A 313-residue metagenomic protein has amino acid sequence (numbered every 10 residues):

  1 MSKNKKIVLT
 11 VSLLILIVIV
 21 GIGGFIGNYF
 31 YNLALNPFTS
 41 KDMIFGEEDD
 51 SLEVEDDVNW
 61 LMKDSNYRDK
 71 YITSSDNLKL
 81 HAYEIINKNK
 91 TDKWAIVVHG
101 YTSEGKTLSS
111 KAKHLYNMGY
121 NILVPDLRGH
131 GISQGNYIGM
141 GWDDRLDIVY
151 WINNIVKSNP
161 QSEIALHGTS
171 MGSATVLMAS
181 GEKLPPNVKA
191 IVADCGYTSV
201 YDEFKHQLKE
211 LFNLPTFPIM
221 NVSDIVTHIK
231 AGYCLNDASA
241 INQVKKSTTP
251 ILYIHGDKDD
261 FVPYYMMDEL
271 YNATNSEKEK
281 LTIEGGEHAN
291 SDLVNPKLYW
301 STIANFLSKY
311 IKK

Functional and structural regions predicted by a protein language model:
L16-T73: An N-terminal hydrophobic leader/cap segment in hydrolases
Y101-H114: The serine-hydrolase catalytic nucleophile loop
T107, I138-N159: Alpha/beta-hydrolase active-site loop
H114-Q134: Conserved alpha/beta-hydrolase
M178-Y233: Hydrolase active-site cap/lid region
K246-T248, Y253-H255, D259: Short beta-strand/loop motif that positions the catalytic acidic residue of the alpha/beta-hydrolase fold
Y271-A289: Catalytic histidine neighborhood in serine/cysteine hydrolases with alpha/beta-hydrolase-type architecture
V294-K313: Catalytic active-site module of serine/aspartate enzymes centered on a nucleophile-bearing elbow/loop
